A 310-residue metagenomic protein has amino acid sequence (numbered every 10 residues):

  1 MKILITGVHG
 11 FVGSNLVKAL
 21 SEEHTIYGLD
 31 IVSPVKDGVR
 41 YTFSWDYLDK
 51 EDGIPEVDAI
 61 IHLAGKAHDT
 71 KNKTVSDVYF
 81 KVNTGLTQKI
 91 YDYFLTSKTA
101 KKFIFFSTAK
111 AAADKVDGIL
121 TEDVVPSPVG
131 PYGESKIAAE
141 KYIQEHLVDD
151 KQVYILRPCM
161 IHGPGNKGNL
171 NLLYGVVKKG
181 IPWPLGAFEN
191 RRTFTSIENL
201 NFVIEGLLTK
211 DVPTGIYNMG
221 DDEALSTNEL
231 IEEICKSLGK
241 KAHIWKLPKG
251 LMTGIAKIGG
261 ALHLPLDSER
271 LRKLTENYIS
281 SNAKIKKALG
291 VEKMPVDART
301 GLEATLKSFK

Functional and structural regions predicted by a protein language model:
I3-E23: N-terminal Rossmann NAD(P)H-binding glycine-rich loop of SDR-like oxidoreductase domains
S44-G85, K89, Y93, A111: NAD(P)H-binding glycine-rich loop region in Rossmannoid oxidoreductase-like domains and their noncatalytic homologs
K89-P131, Y154: Conserved Rossmann-fold NAD(P)-dependent oxidoreductase catalytic core, especially the SDR/UDP-sugar
S127-Y154: Active-site Tyr-X1-5-Lys
N166-L172, G186-L208, T214-G215: Substrate-positioning beta->alpha
I197, E232, I255-E292: Conserved C-terminal active-site "lid" loop/helix of NAD(P)H-dependent oxidoreductases that clamps the redox cofactor
K210-L266, L302-L306, K310: Mid/C-terminal beta-alpha module of Rossmann-like enzyme folds, strongest in SDR-family dehydrogenases/epimerases
K284, E292-K310: Amphipathic terminal alpha-helices
